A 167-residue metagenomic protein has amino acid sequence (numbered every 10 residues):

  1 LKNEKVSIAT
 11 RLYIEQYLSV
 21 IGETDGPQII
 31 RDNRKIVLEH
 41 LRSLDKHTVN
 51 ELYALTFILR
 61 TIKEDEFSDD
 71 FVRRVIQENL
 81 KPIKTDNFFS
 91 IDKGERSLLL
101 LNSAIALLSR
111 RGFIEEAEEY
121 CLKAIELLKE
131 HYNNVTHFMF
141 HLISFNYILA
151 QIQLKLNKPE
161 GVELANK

Functional and structural regions predicted by a protein language model:
L1, D25-K35, E66-K81, I114-I125 (+1 more regions): Helix-turn-helix repeat elements of alpha-solenoid scaffolds
L1-E39: Helix-turn-helix/homeodomain-like alpha-helical modules used for DNA recognition and transcription-factor dimerization
K2, L59-R60, I76, S109: Ankyrin-repeat helical core positions
K2-S7, I36-T48, R74-E95, A124-H137: Solenoid-like repeat scaffolds
K5-I21, K46-E66, G94-A106, L142-N146: Amphipathic alpha-helical repeat scaffolds of TPR domains
I58, L108, Q151-K155: Residue at a conserved register position within TPR or TPR-like alpha-solenoid repeats
N87-E118: A mid-sequence, solvent-exposed acidic-amphipathic segment
L128-N166: Accessory, usually C-terminal, subdomains that scaffold auxiliary metal cofactors
